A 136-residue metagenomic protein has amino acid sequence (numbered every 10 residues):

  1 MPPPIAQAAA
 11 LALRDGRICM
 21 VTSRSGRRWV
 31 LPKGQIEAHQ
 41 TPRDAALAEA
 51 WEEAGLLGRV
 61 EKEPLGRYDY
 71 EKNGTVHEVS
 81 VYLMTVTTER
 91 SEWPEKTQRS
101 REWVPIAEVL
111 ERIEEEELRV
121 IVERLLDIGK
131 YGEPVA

Functional and structural regions predicted by a protein language model:
M1-L31: N-terminal strand-loop-strand
I5, V60-E63, L83: Sequence/structural signature of beta-propeller domains
A6-A8, G16, H77-S80, R99: Change "...and in nucleic-acid phosphodiester-cleaving endonucleases..." to "...and in nucleic-acid processing enzymes
R17-I18, S25-R28, E37-A38, V86-R90: Short, charged/polar surface micro-motifs in flexible loops or helix N-caps
R24-R28, S91-A136: Nudix hydrolase/Nudix homology domain
L31-P64: The catalytic Nudix box helix
E37-T41, H77, R99, E116: Residues at secondary-structure transition points
R67-E92, E102, R124: Active-site-adjacent beta-strand/loop module that shapes the phosphate/pyrophosphate-binding cleft
